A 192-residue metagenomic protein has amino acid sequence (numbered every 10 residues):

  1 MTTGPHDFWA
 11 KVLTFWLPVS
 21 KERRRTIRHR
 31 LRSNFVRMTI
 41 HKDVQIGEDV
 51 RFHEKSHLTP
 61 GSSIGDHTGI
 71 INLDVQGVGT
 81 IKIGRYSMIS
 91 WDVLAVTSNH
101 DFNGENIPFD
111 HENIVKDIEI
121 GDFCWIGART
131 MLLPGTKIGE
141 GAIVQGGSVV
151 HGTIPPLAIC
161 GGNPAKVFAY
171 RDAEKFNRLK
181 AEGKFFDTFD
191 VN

Functional and structural regions predicted by a protein language model:
M1-V36, Y86, V93, N99-E105 (+4 more regions): Terminal amphipathic alpha-helical/low-complexity segments used for targeting or macromolecular assembly
T2, L17, K21-H67: Short linear elements at protein peripheries
R51-K137, R171-D172: Flexible, glycine/small-residue-enriched loop-and-beta-strand segment within the central core of proteins
S62, T136, G147-S148, I154 (+1 more regions): Short beta-to-alpha loop/turn elements within the nucleotide-binding domains of ABC transporters
G84, L133, I143-V149: A generic "structured core" feature
G139-A142, P155-L157: Conserved catalytic segment of ABC-fold P-loop ATPases
C160: Conserved active-site beta-strand element of glycosyltransferases/polysaccharide synthases
